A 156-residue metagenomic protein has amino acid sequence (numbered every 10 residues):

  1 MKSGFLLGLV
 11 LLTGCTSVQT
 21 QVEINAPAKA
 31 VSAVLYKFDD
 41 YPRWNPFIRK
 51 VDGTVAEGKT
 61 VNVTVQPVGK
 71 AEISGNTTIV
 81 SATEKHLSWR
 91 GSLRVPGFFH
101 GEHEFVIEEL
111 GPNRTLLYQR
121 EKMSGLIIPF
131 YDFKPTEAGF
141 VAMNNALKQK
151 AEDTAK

Functional and structural regions predicted by a protein language model:
G4-T13: Sec-dependent N-terminal signal peptides
G14-D52, A56, A142, A146: Hydrophobic ligand-binding cavity/cleft-lining segments
C15-S17, G58, E72, H100 (+1 more regions): A general secondary-structure signal for short beta-strands and their flanking turns/coil in non-transmembrane regions
T20, V63, G75, H103 (+1 more regions): Hydrophobic residues positioned within well-ordered beta-strands of beta-sheet architectures
A30-L35, Y41, V61-V63, I79 (+3 more regions): Hydrophobic pocket/interface hotspot
P46-I73: N-terminal, post-signal-peptide region of Sec/Tat-exported proteins
D52, G69-P112, K122-G125, D153: Hydrophobic-ligand binding "helix-grip"
V95, E104, L116, R120-K156: A conserved amphipathic terminal alpha-helix motif
